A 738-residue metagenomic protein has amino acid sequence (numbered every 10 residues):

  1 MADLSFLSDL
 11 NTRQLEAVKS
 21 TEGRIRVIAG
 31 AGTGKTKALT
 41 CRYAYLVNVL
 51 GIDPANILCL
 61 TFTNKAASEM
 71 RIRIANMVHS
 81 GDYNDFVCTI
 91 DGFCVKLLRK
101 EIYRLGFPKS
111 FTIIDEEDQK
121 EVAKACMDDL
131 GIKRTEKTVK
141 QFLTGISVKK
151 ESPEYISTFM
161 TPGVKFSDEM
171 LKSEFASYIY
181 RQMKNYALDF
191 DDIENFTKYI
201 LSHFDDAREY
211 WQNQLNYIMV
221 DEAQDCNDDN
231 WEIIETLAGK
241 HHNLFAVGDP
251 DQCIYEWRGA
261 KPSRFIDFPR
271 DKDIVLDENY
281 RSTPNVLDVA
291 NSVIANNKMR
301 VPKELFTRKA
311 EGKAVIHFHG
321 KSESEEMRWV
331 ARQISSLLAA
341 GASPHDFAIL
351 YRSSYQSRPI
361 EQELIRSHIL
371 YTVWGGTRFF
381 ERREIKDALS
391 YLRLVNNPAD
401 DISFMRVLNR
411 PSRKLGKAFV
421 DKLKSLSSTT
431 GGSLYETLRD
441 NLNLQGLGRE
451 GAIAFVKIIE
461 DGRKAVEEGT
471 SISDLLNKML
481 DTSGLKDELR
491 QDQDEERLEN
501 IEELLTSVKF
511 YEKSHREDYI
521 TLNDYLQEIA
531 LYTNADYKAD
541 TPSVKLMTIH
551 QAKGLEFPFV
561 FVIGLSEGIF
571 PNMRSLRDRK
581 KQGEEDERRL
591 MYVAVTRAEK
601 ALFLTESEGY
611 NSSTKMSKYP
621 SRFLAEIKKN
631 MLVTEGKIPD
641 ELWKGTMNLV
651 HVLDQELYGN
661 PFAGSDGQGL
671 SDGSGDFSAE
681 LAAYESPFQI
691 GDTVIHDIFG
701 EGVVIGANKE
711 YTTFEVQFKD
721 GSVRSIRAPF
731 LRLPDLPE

Functional and structural regions predicted by a protein language model:
M1-K109, I113, E209, S263 (+1 more regions): P-loop NTPase Walker
S8-K19, G23-A31, A38, L58-C59 (+6 more regions): Conserved helicase NTPase motor core
G23, I52-N56, D82-N84, K240-N243 (+9 more regions): Short glycine-/polar-rich loops that comprise or flank the Walker A/P-loop and associated switch/sensor motifs
V27, A31-L39, R270-K272, D277-L370 (+4 more regions): Helicase P-loop NTPase motor core
F93-E101, D251-R258, R281, W374-N396 (+1 more regions): Short alpha-helix plus adjacent loop in nuclease-associated cores
E116-Y186: Coupling/switch/interface segments within P-loop NTPase motor domains and analogous charged loops in nucleic-acid
V164, S343, E361-E363, I369 (+2 more regions): Conserved helicase C-terminal RecA-like lobe
S428, L565-I726, F730-E738: C-terminal accessory regions
